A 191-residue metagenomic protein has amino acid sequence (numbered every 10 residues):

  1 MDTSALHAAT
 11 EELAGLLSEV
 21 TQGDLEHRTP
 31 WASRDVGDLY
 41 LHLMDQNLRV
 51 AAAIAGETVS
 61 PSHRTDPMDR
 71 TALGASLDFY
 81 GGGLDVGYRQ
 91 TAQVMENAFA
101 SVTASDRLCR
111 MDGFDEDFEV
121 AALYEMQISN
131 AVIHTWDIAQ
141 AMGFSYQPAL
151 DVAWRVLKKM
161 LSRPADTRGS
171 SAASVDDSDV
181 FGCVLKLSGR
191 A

Functional and structural regions predicted by a protein language model:
D2-A5, E12-G15, E19-A32, A52-A72 (+2 more regions): Structured surface interface patches that mediate subunit assembly and partner/cofactor docking
T10, L43, N47, A92: Short amphipathic alpha-helical/adjacent loop interface patches that line ligand and macromolecule-binding sites
L39: Extended, alpha-helix-rich binding/interface surfaces that flank or overlap catalytic cores and mediate recognition
